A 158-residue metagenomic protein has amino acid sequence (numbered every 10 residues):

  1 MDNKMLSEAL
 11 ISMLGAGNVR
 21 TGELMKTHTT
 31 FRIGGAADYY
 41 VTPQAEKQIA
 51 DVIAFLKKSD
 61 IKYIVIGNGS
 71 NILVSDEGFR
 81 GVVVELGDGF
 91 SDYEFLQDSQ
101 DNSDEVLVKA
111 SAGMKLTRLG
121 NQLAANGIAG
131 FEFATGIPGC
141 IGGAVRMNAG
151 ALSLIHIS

Functional and structural regions predicted by a protein language model:
N3-I141: Anion-binding (especially nucleotide phosphate/pyrophosphate-binding) glycine-rich loop and adjoining beta-alpha core
A144: Residues that scaffold the ATP/ADP-binding catalytic core of kinase and kinase-like folds
M147-S153: Core subunits and conserved enzymes of cellular information-processing and envelope-translocation systems across
I155-S158: Conserved small/polar residues in nucleotide/adenosyl-binding loops
